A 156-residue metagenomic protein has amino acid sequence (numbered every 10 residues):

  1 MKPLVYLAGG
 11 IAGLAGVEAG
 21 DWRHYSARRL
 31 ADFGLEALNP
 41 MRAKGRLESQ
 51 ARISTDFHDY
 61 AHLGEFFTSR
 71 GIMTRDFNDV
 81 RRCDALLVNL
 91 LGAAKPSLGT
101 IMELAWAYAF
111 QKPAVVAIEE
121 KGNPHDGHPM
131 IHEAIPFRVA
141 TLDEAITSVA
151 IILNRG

Functional and structural regions predicted by a protein language model:
M1-G156: Conserved catalytic or regulatory cores that recognize and/or transform ribose-phosphate-containing ligands
